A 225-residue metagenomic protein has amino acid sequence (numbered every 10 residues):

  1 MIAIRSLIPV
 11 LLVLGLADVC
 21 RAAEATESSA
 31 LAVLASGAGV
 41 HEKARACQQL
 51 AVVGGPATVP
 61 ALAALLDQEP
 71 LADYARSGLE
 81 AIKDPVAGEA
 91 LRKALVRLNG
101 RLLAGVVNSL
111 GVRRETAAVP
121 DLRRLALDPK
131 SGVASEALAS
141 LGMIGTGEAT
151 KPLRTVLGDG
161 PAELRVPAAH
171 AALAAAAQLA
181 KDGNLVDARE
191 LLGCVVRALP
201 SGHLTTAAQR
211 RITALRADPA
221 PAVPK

Functional and structural regions predicted by a protein language model:
M1-I4: N-terminal secretory signal peptides that target proteins for export/translocation
S6-D18: Bacterial N-terminal signal peptides
C20-A25: Boundary at the C-terminal end of the N-terminal hydrophobic targeting segment
L31-L34: Acidic, Ser/Thr- and Gly/Pro-rich intrinsically disordered linkers and low-complexity segments that flank or connect
S36, H41-G55, A64, A72-P85 (+8 more regions): Structural detector for internal amphipathic alpha-helices that build alpha-solenoid repeat scaffolds
